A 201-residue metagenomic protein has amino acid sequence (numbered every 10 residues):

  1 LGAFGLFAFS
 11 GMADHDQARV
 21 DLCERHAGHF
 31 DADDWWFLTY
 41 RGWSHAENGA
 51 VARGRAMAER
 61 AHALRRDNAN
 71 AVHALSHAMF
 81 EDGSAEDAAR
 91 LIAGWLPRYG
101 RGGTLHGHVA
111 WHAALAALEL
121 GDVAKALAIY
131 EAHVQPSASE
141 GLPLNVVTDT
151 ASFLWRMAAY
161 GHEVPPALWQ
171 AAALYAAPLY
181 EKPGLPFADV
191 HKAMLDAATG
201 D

Functional and structural regions predicted by a protein language model:
L1-A78: Internal alpha-solenoid helical repeat scaffolds
G2-L6, R41, L75, H112-A113 (+3 more regions): Structural register within alpha-helical repeat arrays
A8-L22, W43-R55, F80-I92, L120-A132 (+2 more regions): Helix-turn-helix repeat elements of alpha-solenoid scaffolds
A18-L22, L105, A110, D149: Internal, well-ordered alpha-helical segments in soluble enzyme and binding-protein domains
E24-D31, E59-D67, G94-G103, A132-L144 (+1 more regions): Solenoid-like repeat scaffolds
A58-A128: A compositional/structural signature marking long, glycine- and acidic/polar-rich segments with frequent tryptophans
L115-D201: Helix-coil-helix junctions within alpha-helical repeat/solenoid scaffolds
